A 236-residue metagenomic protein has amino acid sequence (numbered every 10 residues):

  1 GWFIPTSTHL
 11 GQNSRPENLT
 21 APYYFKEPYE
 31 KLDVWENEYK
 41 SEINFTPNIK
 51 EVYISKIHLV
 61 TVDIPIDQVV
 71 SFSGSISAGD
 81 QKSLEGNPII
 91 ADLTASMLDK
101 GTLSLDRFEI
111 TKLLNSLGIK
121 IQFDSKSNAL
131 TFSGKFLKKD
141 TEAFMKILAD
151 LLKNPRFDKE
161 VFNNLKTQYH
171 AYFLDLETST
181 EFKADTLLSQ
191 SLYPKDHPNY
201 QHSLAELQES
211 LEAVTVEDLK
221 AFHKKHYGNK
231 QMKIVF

Functional and structural regions predicted by a protein language model:
G1-P5, Q12, V60-V62, I66-D99 (+4 more regions): M16 family metallopeptidases and their MPP-like homologs
G1-Y53, V60, E209, M232-F236: C-terminal regions of mature proteins
P16-E17, I57, K195, V216: Non-catalytic architectural context of zinc metalloproteases
D33-E51, Q190-M232: Histidine-acidic residue clusters that define the catalytic metal-binding segment of zinc metallopeptidase domains
F157-D158: Bacterial peptidoglycan biogenesis and beta-lactam-recognition machinery
